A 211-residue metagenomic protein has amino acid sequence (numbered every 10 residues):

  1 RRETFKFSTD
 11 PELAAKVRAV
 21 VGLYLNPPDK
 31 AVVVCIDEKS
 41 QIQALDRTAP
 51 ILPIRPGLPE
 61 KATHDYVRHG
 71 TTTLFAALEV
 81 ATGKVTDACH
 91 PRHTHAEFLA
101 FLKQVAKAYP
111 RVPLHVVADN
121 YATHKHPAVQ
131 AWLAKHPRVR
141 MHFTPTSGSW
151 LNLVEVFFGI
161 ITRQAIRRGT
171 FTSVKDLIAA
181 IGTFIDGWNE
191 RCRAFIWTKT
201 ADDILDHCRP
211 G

Functional and structural regions predicted by a protein language model:
R1-V17: Short Lys/Arg-enriched helix C-cap and helix-to-coil transition segments that create basic nucleic-acid-contact patches
A15, D176-G211: C-terminal domain-tail junction helix/linker
V17-K103, D202, D206-P210: Extended, low-complexity cationic-aromatic segments
I36-E38, A77, G83, V116-D119 (+2 more regions): Short, conserved catalytic/metal-binding motifs centered on acidic residues
K61-Y66, K135-L153, G169-F171: RNase H-like polynucleotidyl transferase catalytic core
V85, V154-D176, G187-N189: Active-site proximal helix-loop segment of RNase H-like, two-metal nucleases, encompassing DDE(D)
V112-H124, S147: Acidic/histidine-rich, metal-coordinating catalytic segments
H126-H136: Short, aromatic/basic amphipathic alpha-helical patches
